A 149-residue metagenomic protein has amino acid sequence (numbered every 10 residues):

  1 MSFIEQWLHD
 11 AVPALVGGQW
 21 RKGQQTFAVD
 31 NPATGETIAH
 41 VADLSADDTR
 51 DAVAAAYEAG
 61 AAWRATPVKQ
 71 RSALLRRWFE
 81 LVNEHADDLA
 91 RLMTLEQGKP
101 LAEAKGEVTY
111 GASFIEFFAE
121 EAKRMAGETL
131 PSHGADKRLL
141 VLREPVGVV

Functional and structural regions predicted by a protein language model:
M1-H40, A73, R77, G127-V148: Terminal low-complexity tails and localization/encapsulation signals of metabolic enzymes
E36-M125, D136: Glycine-rich loop-to-alpha-helix module at the N-terminal edge of alpha/beta enzyme cores
E120, V148-V149: A short helix-loop-beta submotif of the ANL/AMP-binding
